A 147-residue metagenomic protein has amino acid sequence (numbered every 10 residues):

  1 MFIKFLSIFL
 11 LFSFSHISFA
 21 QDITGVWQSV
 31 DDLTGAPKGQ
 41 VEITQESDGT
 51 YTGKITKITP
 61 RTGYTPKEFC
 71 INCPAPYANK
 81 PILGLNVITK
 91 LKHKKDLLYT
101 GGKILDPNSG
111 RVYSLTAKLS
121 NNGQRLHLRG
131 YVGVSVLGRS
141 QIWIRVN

Functional and structural regions predicted by a protein language model:
M1-L6: Bacterial N-terminal signal peptides that target proteins for export
S7-I8, S18: Cleavable N-terminal signal peptides
F14-A20: Sec/Tat signal peptide C-region and signal peptidase I cleavage site
A20-Q28: Cleaved targeting-peptide boundary
S29-L115: Central antiparallel beta-sheet cores of small beta-barrel/beta-sandwich binding domains
C73-N79, H127-V134: Short aromatic-glycine motifs in intrinsically disordered, low-complexity regions
V112-L119, R125-L126, Y131: C-terminal terminal-subdomain/extension
G123-R125, Y131-N147: Edge beta-strand at a domain terminus
